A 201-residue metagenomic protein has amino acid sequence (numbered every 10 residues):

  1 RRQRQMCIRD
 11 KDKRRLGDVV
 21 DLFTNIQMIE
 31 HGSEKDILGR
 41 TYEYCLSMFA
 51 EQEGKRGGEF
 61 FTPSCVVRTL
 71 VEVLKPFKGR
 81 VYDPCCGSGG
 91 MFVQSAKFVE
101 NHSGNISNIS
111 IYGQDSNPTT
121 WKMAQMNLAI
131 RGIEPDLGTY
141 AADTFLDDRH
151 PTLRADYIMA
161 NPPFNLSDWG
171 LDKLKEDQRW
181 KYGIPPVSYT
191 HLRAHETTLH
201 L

Functional and structural regions predicted by a protein language model:
R1-Q5, R9-F77, D136-R149: Non-catalytic, mostly N-terminal accessory regions of nucleic-acid modification and defense proteins
Q3-I8, A194-T197, L201: Short, small-residue-biased leader/transition segments that mark boundaries at the very start of proteins
K11, Y44, P118, D177-R179: N-terminal functional modules and adjacent low-complexity/disordered segments of proteins
L38-G39, G89, P118, T198: Alpha-helix N-cap/helix-start and coil->helix boundary motif
R56-A160, N165-E176: Conserved S-adenosyl-L-methionine
K175-P185: A short, gly/pro- and small-residue-rich
S188-R193: Conserved Class I SAM-dependent methyltransferase catalytic core
